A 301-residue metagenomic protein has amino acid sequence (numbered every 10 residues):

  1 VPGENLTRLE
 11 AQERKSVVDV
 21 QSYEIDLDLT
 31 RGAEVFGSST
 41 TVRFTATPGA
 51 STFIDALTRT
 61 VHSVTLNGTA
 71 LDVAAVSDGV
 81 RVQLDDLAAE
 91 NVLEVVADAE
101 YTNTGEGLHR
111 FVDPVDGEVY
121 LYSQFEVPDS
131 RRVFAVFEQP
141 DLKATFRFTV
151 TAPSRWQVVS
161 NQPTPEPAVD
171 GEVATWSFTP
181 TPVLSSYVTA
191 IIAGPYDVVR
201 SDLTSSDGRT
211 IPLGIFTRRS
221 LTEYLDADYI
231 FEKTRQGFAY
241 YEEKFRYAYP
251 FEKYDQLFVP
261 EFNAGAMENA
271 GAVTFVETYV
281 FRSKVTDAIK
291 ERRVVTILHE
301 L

Functional and structural regions predicted by a protein language model:
V1-E252, T278: Acidic/His-enriched low-complexity segments
T151, V259-E261: Short loop/turn motifs enriched for small/polar and acidic residues
F178, Y241, V295-L301: Active-site recognition of the HExxH zinc-binding catalytic motif
G214-I215, D255-F258, V273-F275: Structural recognition of the beta-strand scaffold that forms the well-ordered cores of secreted hydrolase catalytic
L221-Y229, E277-L298: Short pre-active-site segment immediately N-terminal to the catalytic Zn-binding motif
E242, A266, I289-K290: Residue-level detector of transmembrane insertion/anchoring sites
E261-V276, S283: Catalytic zinc-binding patch centered on the HExxH motif and its immediate surroundings that defines zinc-dependent
